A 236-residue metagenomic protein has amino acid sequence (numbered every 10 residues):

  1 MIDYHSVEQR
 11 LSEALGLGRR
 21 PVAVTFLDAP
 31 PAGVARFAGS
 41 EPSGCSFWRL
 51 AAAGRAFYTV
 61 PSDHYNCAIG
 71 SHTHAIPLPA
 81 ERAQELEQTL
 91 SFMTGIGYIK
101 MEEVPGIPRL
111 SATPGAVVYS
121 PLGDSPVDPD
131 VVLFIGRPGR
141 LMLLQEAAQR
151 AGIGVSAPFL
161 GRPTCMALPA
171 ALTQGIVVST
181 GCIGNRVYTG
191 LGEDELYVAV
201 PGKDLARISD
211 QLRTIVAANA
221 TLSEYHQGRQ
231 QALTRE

Functional and structural regions predicted by a protein language model:
Y4-E236: Acidic, serine/proline-rich low-complexity intrinsically disordered regions
